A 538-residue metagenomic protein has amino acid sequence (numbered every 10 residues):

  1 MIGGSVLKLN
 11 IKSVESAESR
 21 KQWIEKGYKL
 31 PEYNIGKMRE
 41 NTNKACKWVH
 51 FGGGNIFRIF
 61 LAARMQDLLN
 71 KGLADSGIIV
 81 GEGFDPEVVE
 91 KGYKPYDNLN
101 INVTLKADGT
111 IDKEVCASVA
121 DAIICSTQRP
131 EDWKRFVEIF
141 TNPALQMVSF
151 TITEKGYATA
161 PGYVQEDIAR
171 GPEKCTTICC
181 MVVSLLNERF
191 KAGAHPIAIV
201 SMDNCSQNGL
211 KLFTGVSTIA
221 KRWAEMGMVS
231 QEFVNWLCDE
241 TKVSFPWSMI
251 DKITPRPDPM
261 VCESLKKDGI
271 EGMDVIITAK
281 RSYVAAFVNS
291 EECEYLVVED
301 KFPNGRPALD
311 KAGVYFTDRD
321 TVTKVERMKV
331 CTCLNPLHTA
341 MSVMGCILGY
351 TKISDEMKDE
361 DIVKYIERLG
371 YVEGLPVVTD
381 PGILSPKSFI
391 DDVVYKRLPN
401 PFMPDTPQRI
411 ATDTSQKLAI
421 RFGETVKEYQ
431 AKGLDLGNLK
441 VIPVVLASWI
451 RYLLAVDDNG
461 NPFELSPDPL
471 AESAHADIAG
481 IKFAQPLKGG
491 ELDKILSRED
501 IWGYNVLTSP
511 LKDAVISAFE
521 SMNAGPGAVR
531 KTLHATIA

Functional and structural regions predicted by a protein language model:
I2-F51, N55-A538: Substrate/ligand-engaging "lid" and interaction regions
